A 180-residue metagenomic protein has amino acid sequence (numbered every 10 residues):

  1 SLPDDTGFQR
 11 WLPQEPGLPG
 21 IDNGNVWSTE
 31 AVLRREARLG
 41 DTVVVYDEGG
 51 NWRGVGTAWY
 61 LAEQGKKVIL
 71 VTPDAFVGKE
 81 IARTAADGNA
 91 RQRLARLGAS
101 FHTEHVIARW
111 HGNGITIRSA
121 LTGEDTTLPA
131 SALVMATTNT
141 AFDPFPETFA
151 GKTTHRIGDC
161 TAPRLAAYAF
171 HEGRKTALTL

Functional and structural regions predicted by a protein language model:
S1-T6, I21-R34, R38-D41, E63-G151: A Rossmann-like FAD-binding core segment of flavoenzymes
F8-P13, G56-W59, F145-F149: Short amphipathic alpha-helical segments
E15-G17: Intrinsic, low-complexity N-terminal interaction/targeting segments
Y46-Y60, Q64, F76-A82, D87 (+1 more regions): A conserved FAD-binding loop/helix module that cradles the flavin
